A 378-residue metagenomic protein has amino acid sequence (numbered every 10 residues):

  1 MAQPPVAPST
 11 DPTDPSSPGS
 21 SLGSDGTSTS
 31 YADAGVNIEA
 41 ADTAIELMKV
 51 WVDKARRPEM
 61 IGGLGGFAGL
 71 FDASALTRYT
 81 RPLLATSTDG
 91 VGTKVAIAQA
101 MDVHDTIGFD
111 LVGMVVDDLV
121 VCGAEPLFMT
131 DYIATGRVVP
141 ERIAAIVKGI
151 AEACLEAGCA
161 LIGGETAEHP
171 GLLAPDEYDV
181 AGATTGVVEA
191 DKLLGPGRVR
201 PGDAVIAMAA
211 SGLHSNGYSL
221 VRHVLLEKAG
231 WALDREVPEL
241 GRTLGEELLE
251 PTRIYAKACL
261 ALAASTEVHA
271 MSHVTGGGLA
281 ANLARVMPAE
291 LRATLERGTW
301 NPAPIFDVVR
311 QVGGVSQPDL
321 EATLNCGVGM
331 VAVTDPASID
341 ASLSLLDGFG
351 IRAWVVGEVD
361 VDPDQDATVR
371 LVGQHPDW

Functional and structural regions predicted by a protein language model:
A2-D11, G26-D33, R142-A160, L173-V180 (+3 more regions): Glycine-/charge-enriched secondary-structure boundary and capping motifs
A2-P15, G19-E59: N-terminal amphipathic/basic leader segments beginning at the initiator methionine
N37, D89, G202, H273 (+1 more regions): Residue-level signature of catalytic and energy-coupling elements of molecular machines, predominantly ATP/GTP-dependent
A41, T77-Y79, V91-K94, E189-K192 (+6 more regions): Short, acidic Gly/Pro/Ser/Thr-rich loop/turn segments
I45, A144-V147, Y218: Hydrophobic face of alpha-helices
M48, L70-A73, V115-V116, V221-V224 (+4 more regions): Buried hydrophobic packing segments
V50-S211: Glycine-rich phosphate/pyrophosphate-binding loop regions near the starts of catalytic domains
T88, D179, K192-L244, A280: Short, acidic (Asp/Glu-rich) active-site segment that either coordinates a divalent metal cofactor
